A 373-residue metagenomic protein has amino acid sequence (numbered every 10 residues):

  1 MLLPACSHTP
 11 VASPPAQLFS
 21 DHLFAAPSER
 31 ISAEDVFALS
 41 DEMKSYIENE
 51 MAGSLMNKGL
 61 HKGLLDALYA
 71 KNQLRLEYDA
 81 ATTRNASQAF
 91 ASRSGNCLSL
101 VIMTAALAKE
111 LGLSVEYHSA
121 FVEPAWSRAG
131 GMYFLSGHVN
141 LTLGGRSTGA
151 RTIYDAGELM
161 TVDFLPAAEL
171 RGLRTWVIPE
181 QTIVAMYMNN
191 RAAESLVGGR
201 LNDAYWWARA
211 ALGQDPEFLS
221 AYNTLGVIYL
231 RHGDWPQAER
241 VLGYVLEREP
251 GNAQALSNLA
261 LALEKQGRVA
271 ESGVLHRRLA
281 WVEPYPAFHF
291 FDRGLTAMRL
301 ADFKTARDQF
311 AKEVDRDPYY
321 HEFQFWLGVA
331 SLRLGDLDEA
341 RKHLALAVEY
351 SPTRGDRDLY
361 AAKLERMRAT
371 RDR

Functional and structural regions predicted by a protein language model:
A26-A89: Secondary-structure boundary elements
A81-Y222, P236-R248: Long, contiguous interaction/recruitment modules in multidomain scaffold/adaptor proteins
V184, E217-F218, N252, P286 (+2 more regions): Residue-level recognition of tetratricopeptide repeat
N190, T224, N258, F291-D292 (+2 more regions): Canonical tetratricopeptide repeat
A210-A211, Y244-V245, R278-L279, K312-E313 (+1 more regions): Canonical positions in the second alpha-helix
Q214, R248-E249, W281-V282, R316-D317 (+1 more regions): Structural marker of alpha-solenoid helical repeat scaffolds
A221, A255, H289, F323 (+1 more regions): TPR alpha-solenoid repeat register
